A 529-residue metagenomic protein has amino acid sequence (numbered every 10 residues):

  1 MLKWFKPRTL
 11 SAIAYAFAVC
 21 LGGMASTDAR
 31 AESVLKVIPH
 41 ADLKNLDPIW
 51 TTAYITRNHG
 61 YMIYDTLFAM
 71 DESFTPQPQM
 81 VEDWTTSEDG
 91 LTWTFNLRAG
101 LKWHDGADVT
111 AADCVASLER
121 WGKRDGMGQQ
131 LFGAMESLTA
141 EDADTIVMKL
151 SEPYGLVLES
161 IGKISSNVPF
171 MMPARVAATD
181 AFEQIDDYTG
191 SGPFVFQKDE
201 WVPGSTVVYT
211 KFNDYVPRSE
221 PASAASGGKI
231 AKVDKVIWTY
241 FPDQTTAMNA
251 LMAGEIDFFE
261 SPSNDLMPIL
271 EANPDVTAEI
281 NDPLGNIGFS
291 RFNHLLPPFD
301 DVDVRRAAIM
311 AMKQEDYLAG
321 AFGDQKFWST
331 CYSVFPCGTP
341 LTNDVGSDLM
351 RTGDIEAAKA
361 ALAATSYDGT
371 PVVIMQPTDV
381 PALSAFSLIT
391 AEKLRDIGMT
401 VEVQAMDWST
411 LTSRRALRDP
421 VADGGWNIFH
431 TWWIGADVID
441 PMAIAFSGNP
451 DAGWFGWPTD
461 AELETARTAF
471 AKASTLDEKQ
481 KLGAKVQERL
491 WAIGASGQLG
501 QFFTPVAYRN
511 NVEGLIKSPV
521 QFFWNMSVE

Functional and structural regions predicted by a protein language model:
I38-E88, E119, T189: N-terminal lobe/hinge region of extracytoplasmic solute-binding protein
N96, Q130-V176, A181-V202: Surface-exposed binding/hinge segments that line and control ligand-binding clefts or catalytic entry sites
F194, K326-A364, D379-A385: Structural transition elements
W201, V506-E529: Long beta-strand-rich cores associated with HINT superfamily self-processing modules
P203-S205, D243-Q244, P262-N264, W328 (+4 more regions): Ligand/substrate-recognition segments at binding pockets and active sites
V216-I269, T400: Ligand-site clamp/hinge motif
L295, F299-T339, A385-F386, R489-G500: Periplasmic-binding protein-like
R351, I397, E402-S413, P441-N510 (+1 more regions): Extracytoplasmic/peripheral linker and loop segments enriched in polar/acidic and small residues with frequent Thr/Pro
